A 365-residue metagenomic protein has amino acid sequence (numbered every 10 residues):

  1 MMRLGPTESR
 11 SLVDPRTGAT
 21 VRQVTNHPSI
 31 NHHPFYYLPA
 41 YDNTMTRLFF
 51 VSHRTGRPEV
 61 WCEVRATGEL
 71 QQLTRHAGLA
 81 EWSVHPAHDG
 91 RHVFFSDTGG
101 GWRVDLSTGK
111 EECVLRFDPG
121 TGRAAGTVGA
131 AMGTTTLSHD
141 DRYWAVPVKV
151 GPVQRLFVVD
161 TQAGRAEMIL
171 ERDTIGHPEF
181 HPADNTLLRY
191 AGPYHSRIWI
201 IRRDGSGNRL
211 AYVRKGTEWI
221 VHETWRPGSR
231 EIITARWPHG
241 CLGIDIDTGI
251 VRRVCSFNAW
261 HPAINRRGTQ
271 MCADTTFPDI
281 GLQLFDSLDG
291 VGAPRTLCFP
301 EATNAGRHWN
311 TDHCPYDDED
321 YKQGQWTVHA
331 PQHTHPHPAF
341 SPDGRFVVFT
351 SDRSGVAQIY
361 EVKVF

Functional and structural regions predicted by a protein language model:
M1-R22: Blade/loop signatures of beta-propeller domains
H27-H32, T74-G78, L115-D118, A125-V128 (+5 more regions): Surface loop/turn motifs at the tips and blade-to-blade linkers of beta-strand repeat domains
I30, P34-Y37, P58-T98: Blade-loop segments of beta-propeller domains
P34-L38, A80-H85, A125, A130-T135 (+4 more regions): Repeated scaffold domains used in trafficking and secretory/extracellular systems, primarily beta-propellers
F49-T55, T74, V93-L106, T135-L137 (+8 more regions): Beta-strand C-termini and the immediately following turn/loop, strongest in propeller blades
R75-Q154, I169-E171: Asp-box/WD-like beta-propeller blade repeats and closely related beta-sheet repeat scaffolds
H239, V254-D317: Loop/turn-rich, solvent-exposed surfaces of beta-rich toroidal or solenoidal domains
P331-F365: Blade-level signature of beta-propeller repeat domains, shared across WD40, Kelch, NHL, RCC1 and BNR/Asp-box propellers
